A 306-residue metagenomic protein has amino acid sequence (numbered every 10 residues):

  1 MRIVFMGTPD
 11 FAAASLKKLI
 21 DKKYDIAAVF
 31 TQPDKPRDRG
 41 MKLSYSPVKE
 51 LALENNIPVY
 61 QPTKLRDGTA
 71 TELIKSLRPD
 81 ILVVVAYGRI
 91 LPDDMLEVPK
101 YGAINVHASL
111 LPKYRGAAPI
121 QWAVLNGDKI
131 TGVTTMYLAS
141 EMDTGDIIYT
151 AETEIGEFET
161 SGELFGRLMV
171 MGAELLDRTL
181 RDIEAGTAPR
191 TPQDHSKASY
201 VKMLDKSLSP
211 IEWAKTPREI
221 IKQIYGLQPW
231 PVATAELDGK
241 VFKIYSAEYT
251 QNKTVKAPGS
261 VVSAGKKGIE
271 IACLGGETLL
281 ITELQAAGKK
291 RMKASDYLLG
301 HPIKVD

Functional and structural regions predicted by a protein language model:
M1-G40: N-terminal Rossmann-like dinucleotide-binding module
G7, V29, A52, L82 (+7 more regions): A residue-level signal for conserved active-site and pocket-lining positions in enzyme catalytic cores
T8-F11, T63-R66, Y87-I90, L227 (+1 more regions): Short beta->alpha connector loops
D21-K22, Q32, I81-Y200, S207: Donor/substrate-binding cores of folate-linked one-carbon enzymes
D25, N56-P58, G102: Conserved beta-strand segments of alpha/beta enzyme cores
P36-R78: N-terminal glycine-/serine-/threonine-rich beta1-alpha1-beta2 phosphate-ribose binding loop of Rossmann-like
K202-K215: Acyl-group handling in specialized metabolite and lipid biosynthesis
A214-D306: An anion-binding loop in the catalytic cleft
